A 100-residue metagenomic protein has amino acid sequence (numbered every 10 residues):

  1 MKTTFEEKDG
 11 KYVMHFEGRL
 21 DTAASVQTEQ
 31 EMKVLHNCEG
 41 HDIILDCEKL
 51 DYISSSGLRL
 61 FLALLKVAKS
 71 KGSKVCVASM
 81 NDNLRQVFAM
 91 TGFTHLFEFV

Functional and structural regions predicted by a protein language model:
M1-H15: Short beta-strand/loop segment at the start of cytosolic alpha/beta domains
T22-L96: Amphipathic alpha-helical interaction surfaces in cytosolic regulatory modules
E98-V100: Short acidic-hydrophobic, aromatic-tinged amphipathic segments that line or gate anion-handling sites
